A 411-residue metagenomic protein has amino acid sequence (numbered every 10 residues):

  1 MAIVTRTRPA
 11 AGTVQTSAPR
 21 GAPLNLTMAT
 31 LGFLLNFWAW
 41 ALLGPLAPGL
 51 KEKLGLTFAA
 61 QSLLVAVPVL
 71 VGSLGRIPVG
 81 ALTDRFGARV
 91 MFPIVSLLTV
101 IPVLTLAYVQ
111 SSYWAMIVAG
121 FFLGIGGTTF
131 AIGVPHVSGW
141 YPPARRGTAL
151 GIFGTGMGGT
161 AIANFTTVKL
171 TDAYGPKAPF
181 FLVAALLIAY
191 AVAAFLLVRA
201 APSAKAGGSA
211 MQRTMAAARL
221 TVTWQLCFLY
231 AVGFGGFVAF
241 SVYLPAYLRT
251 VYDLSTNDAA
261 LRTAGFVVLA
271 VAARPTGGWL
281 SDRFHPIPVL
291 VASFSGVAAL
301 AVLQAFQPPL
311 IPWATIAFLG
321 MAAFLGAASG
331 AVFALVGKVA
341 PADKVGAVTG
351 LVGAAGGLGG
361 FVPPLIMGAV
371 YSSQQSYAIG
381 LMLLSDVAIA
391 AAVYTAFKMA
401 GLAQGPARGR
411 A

Functional and structural regions predicted by a protein language model:
R8-R20, A201-C227: Juxtamembrane intracellular "pre-TM" segments in multi-pass secondary transporters
L43-A47, V222-P275: Extracytoplasmic gate region of multi-pass secondary transporters
L74-S111, S281: Conserved MFS/SLC helix-loop-helix module at the cytosolic interface between two early adjacent transmembrane helices
A119-G156: Cytoplasmic helix-loop-helix junction between adjacent transmembrane helices in 12-TM secondary transporters
G147-F165, G353-P363: Glycine-rich segments within core transmembrane alpha-helices of 12-TM secondary carriers
I152-V198: Helix-loop-helix hairpin linking two adjacent transmembrane segments in secondary transporters
F284-L335: C-terminal transmembrane helical hairpin of 12-TM major facilitator-type secondary transporters
V339-Q374: A late C-terminal transmembrane helix in Major Facilitator Superfamily
